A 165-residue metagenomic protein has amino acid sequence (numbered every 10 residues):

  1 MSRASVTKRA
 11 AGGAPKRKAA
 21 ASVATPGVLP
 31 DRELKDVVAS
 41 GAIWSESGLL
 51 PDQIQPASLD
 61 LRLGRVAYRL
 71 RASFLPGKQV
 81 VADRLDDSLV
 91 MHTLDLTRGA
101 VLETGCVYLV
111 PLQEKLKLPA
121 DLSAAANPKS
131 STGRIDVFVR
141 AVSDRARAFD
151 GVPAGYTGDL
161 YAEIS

Functional and structural regions predicted by a protein language model:
M1-S165: Non-catalytic terminal segments and appended small domains
